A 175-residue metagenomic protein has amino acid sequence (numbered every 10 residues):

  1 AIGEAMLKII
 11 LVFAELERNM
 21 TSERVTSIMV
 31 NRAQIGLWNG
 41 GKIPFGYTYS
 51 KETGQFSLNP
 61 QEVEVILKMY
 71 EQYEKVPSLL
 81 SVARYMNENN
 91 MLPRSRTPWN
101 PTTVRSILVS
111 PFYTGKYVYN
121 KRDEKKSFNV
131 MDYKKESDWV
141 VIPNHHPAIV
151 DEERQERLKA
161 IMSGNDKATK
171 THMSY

Functional and structural regions predicted by a protein language model:
A1-S50, Y119, Q155: Phosphate/pyrophosphate-binding and catalytic-coupling "lid/hinge/switch" segments at subdomain interfaces
V30, N87, V109: Residue-level detection of the helix-turn-helix DNA-binding "recognition helix"
V30-Q34, R84, Y133-Y175: Catalytic and ligand-binding motifs that coordinate phosphates/metal ions in nucleic-acid-processing enzymes
E52-K68: Basic, short loop/linker segments at the boundary and entry of helix-turn-helix/winged-helix-like folds
M69, S95-F112, N120: Major-groove recognition helix of helix-turn-helix-like DNA-binding domains
M69-P77: Short helix-to-turn junction characteristic of helix-turn-helix DNA-binding domains, especially the helix
L80-R94: DNA-recognition alpha helix
